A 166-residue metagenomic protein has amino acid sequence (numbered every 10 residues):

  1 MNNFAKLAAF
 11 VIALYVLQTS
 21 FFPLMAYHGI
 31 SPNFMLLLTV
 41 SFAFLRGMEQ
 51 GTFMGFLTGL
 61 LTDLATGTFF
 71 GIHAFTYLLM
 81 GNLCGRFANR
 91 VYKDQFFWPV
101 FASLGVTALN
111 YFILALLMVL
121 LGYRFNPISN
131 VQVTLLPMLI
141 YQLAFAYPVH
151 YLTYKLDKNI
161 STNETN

Functional and structural regions predicted by a protein language model:
M1-N166: Terminal, non-globular segments
